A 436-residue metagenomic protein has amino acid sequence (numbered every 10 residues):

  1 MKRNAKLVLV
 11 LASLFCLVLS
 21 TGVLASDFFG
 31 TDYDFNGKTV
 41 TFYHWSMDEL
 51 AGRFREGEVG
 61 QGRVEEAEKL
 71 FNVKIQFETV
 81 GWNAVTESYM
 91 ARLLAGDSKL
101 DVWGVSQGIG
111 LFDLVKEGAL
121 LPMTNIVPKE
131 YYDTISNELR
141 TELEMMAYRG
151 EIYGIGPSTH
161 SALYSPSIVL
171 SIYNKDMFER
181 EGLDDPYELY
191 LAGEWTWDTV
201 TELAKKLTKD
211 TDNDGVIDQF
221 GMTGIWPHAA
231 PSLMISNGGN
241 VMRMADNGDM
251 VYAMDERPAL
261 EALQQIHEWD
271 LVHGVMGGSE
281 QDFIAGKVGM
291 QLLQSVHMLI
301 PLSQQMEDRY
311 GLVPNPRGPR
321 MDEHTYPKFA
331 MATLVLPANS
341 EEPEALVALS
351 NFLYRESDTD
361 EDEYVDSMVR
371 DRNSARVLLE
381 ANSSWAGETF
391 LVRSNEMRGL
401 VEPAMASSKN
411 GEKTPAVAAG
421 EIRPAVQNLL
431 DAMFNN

Functional and structural regions predicted by a protein language model:
R3-A12, L17-E117, T359-Y364, V369 (+1 more regions): Conserved N-terminal structural module of periplasmic/extracytoplasmic solute-binding proteins
D27-K38, G81, I109-I168, D198: Hinge/lid segment of periplasmic solute-binding proteins
K74, A338-V347, R355-N436: Conserved C-terminal helix/tail region of periplasmic/extracytoplasmic solute-binding proteins
V115-K116, T141-E188, T223-N247, F329-V335: Periplasmic solute-binding protein
T124-E138, L189-A192, F220, N240-E261 (+1 more regions): Short, solvent-exposed loop/beta-turn-alpha elements that line the ligand-binding surface or hinge of extracytoplasmic
T201-A204, L233-G277: Glycine-centered hinge/linker elements that transmit conformational signals in sensory and ligand-binding systems
D210-Q219: Acidic, glycine-anchored loop motifs typical of Ca2+
S303-D366: Extracytoplasmic/periplasmic substrate-recognition and gating elements
